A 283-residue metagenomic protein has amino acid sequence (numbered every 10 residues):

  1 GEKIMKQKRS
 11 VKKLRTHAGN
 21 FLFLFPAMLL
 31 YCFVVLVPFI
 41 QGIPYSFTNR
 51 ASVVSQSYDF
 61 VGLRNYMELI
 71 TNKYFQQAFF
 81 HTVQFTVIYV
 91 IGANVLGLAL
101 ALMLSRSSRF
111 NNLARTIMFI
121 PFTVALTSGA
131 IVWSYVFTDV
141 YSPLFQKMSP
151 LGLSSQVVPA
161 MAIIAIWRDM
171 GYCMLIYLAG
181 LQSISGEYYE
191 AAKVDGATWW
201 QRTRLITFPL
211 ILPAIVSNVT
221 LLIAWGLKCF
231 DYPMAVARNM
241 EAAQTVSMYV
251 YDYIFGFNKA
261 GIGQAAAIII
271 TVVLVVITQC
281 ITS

Functional and structural regions predicted by a protein language model:
G1-I4: Short, Lys/Arg-enriched N-terminal segments with co-localized hydrophobic residues within the first ~10-30 amino acids
K8, K12-S283: A structural signal for multi-pass alpha-helical bundles of membrane permease subunits that mediate small-molecule
